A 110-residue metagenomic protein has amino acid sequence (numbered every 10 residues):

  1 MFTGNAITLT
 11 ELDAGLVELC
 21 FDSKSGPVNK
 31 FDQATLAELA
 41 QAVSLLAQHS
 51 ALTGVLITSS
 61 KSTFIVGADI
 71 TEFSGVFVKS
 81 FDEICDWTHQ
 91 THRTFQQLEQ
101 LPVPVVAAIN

Functional and structural regions predicted by a protein language model:
M1-T58, D82, H89, R93-Q96: Conserved CoA-thioester-binding segment of acyl-CoA-metabolizing enzymes
D13, L52, I65-V66, I109-N110: Short glycine/serine/threonine-biased micro-segments
V28, T63-F64, A107-A108: Short glycine- and Lys/Arg-enriched binding-loop motifs that mark or flank ligand-binding interfaces
T58-S59, I109: Short beta-strand/turn micro-motifs composed of small residues that flank or help shape donor/cofactor-binding pockets
S59-T94: Glycine- (often His-adjacent) and acidic-residue-rich active-site loop that binds/positions the CoA thioester
H92-N110: Glycine-rich beta-to-alpha active-site loop
